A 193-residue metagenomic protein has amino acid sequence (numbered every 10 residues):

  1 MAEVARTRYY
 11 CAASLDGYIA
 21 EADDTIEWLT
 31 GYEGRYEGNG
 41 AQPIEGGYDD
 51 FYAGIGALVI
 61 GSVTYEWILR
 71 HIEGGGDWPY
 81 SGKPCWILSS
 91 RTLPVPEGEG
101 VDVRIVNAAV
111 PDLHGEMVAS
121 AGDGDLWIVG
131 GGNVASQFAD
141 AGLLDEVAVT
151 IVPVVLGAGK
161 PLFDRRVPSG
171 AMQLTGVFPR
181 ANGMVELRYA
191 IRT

Functional and structural regions predicted by a protein language model:
M1-T193: Enzymes that bind and transform nitrogen-containing heteroaromatic metabolites
